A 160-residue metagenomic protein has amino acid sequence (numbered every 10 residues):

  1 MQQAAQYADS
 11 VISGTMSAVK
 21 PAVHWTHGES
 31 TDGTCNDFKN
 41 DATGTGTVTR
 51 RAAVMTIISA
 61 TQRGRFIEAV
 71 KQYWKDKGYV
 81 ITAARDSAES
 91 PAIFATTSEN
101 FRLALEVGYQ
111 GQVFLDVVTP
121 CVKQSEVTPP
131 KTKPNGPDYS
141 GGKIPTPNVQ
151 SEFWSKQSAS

Functional and structural regions predicted by a protein language model:
M1-D41, V149, F153-S160: N-terminal leader/targeting segments
M1-Q2, N36-Q72: Terminal, regulation- and interaction-focused segments at domain boundaries
D9-S17, Q110-S160: Extracellularly exposed regions in secreted/surface proteins, prominently low-complexity, repeat-rich
T15-A18, Q62-I81: Amphipathic alpha-helical segments
V23-H27, I81, L103: Generic structural motif
G33-K39, V80-R102, Y109: Ser/Thr-rich, low-complexity intrinsically disordered terminal regions
D41-R50, L103-P120: Amphipathic N-proximal alpha-helical interface segments
R51-T56, A95-S98, V107: Amphipathic, interaction-prone secondary-structure segments
